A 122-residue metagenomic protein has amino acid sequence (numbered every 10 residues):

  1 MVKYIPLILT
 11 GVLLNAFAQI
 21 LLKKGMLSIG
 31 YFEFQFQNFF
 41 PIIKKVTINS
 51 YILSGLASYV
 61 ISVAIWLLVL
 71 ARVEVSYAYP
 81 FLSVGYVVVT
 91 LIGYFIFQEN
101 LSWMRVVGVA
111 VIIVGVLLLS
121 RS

Functional and structural regions predicted by a protein language model:
M1-S28: Glycine-/small-residue-enriched transmembrane alpha-helix faces in small-molecule transporters and effluxers
Y4-L9, P41-I61: Loop-to-transmembrane-helix transition segments
T10, A57, V84, V106-A110: Hydrophobic residues within alpha-helical transmembrane segments of multi-pass solute transporters/permease subunits
V12-A16, V60, Y86-V87, L91 (+2 more regions): Hydrophobic/small/kink-forming positions within alpha-helical transmembrane segments of polytopic membrane proteins
G25, V69, F95-F97: Hydrophobic/aromatic residues within transmembrane alpha-helices of multi-pass small-molecule transporters
L70-V88: Helix-helix packing/entry segments at the starts of transmembrane helices
V87-R105: C-terminal transmembrane-helix exit sites in multi-pass transporters
M104-R121: Hydrophobic transmembrane alpha-helices of multi-pass small-molecule transport proteins
